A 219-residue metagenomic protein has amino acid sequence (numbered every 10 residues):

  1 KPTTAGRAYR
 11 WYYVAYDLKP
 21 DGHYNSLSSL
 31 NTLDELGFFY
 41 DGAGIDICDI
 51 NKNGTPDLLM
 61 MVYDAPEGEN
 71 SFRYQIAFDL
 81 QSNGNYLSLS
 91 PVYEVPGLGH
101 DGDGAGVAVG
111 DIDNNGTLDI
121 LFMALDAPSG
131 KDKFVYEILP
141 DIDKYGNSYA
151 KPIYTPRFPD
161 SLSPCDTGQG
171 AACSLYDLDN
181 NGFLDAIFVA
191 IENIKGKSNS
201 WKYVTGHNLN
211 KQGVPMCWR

Functional and structural regions predicted by a protein language model:
K1, K52-V62, N114-A124, N180-V189: Acidic/hydrophobic-patterned starts of short beta strands in beta-sheet-rich repeat architectures
P2-R7, V62-E69, L125-G130, I191-K197: Short glycine/acidic-enriched loop and turn motifs that connect beta-strands
A8, G68-F72, L80, Y86 (+4 more regions): Surface-exposed loop/turn motifs in large extracellular/passenger domains
Y9-Y13, A43, E69-Q75, A105 (+4 more regions): Repetitive beta-architecture junctions, highlighting loop-to-beta-strand starts across blade-like repeats
Y13-F39, A77-G102, E137-G168, G206-R219: Blade-edge motifs of beta-propeller repeat domains
L18, D49-N51, T55, L80 (+5 more regions): Calcium-coordinating acidic loop motifs
D41-I50, M61, G104-I112, Q169-L178: Beta-propeller blade termini
I45, L58, V107, I120 (+5 more regions): Hydrophobic strand positions within the blades of repeat-based beta-sheet folds
